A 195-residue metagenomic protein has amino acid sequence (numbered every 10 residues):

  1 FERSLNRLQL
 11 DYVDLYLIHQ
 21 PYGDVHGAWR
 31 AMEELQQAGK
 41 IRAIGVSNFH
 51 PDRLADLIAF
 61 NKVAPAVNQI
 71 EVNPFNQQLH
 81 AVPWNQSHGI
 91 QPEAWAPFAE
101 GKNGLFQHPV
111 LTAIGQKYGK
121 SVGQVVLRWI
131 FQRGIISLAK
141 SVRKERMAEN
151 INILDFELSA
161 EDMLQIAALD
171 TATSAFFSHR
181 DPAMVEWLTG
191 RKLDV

Functional and structural regions predicted by a protein language model:
F1-L17, E34-A38: CE4/NodB-like, metal-dependent polysaccharide N-deacetylase domain that modifies extracellular/periplasmic N-acetylated
Q20-V195: Beta/alpha (TIM)-barrel catalytic core signal, keyed to glycine-rich beta->alpha loops juxtaposed to Asp/Glu that bind
